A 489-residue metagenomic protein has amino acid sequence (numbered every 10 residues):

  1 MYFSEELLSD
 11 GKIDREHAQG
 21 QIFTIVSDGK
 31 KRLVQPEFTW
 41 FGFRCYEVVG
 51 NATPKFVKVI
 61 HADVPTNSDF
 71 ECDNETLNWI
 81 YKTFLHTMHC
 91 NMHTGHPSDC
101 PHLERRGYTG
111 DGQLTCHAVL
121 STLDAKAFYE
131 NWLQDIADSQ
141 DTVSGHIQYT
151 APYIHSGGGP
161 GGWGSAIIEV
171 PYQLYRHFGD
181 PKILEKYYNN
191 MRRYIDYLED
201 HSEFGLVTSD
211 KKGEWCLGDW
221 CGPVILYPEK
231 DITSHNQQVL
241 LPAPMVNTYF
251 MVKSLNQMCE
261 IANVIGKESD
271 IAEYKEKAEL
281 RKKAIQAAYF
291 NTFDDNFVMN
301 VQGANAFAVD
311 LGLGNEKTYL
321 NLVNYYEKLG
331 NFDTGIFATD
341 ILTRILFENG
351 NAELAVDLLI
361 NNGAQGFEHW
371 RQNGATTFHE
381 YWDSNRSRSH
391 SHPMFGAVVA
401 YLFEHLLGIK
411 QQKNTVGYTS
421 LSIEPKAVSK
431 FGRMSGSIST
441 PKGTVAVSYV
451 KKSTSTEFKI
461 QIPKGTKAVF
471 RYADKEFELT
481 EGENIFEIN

Functional and structural regions predicted by a protein language model:
M1-F3, Y46, D111-S139, P171-P181 (+4 more regions): Alpha-helical support elements that line or immediately flank enzyme active sites and cofactor-binding pockets
M1-H102, A127-E130, I147-P152, K182 (+2 more regions): Extracellular/oxidizing-compartment recognition motifs
S9-G11, E276, E353-N489: Non-catalytic C-terminal accessory modules of carbohydrate-active enzymes
G11-R15, Q19-G20, I25, T39 (+4 more regions): The feature captures the catalytic groove of carbohydrate-active enzymes
P36, N51-F56, L77, L120-D141 (+5 more regions): Structural helix-adjacent loops and short alpha-helical linkers that scaffold large soluble proteins
E75-W79, T83, L114, F128-N131 (+15 more regions): Extracytoplasmic/secreted proteins, especially bacterial periplasmic and envelope-associated proteins
H155-R176, K182, K186: Thiamine diphosphate
G330-N362, N373: Repeat-solenoid scaffold signature
